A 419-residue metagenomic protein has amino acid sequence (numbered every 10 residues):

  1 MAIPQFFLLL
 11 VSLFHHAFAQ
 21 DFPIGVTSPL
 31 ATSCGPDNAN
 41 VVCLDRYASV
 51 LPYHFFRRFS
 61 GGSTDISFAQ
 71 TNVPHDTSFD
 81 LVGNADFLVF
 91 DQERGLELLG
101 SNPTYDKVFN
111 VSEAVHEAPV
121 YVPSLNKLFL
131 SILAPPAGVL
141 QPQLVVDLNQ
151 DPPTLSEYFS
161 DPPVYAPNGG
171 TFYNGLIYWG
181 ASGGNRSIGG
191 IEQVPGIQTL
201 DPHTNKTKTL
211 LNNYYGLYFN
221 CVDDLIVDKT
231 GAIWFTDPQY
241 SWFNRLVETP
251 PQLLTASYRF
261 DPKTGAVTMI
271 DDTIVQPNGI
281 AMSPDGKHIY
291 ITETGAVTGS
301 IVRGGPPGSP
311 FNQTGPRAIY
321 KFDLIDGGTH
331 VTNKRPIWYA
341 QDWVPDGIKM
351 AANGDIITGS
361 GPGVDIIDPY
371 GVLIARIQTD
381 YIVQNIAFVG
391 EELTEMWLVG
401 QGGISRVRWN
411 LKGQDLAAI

Functional and structural regions predicted by a protein language model:
M1-Q20: Fungal secretory targeting signals
T27-Q141: Beta-strand-rich domains and repeat architectures in extracellular enzymes and scaffolds, especially beta-propellers
I66-F68, T77, S131-A137, G180-E192 (+3 more regions): Short, conserved, GDST-rich strand-edge loop motifs in beta-rich repeat architectures
D91-N110, N149-P163, H203-G216, L254-Q276 (+2 more regions): Blade-edge beta-strand/turn elements of extracellular beta-propeller and related beta-sheet repeat scaffolds
V111-L125, P162-R186, Y214-I233, Y240-S241 (+6 more regions): Beta-rich, blade/repeat-based domains predominating in secreted/periplasmic proteins but also intracellular
V115, I132-S187, E192-G196, T209-Y214: Blade-loop segments of beta-propeller domains
V146-Q150, N312, K321-T329, W409-L416: Short loop/turn segments immediately following beta-strands, especially the blade-tip and inter-blade linker loops
N385-I419: Blade-level signature of beta-propeller repeat domains, shared across WD40, Kelch, NHL, RCC1 and BNR/Asp-box propellers
